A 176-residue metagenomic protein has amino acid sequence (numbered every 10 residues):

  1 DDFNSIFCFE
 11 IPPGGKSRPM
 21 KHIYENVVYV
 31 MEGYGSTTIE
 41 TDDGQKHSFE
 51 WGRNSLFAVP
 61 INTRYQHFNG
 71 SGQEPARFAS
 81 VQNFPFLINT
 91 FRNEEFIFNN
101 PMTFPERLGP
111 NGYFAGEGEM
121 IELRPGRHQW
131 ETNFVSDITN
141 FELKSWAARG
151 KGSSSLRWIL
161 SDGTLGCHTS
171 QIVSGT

Functional and structural regions predicted by a protein language model:
D1-D2, E95-T169: A short, N-terminal "cap"/entry segment at the start of jelly-roll beta-barrel domains of the cupin/DSBH fold
S5-H22, K151-S155, L165-T176: Conserved short histidine dyad/triad with adjacent acidic residue
P12-P13, H22-D42, V173-T176: Glycine- and acidic-residue-biased ligand/ion/polar-headgroup-sensing regions
I23, T63-R64, F84: A generic "binding-loop/recognition-motif" signal
V27-Y29, A58, Q73-N93: A short hydrophobic beta-strand segment most commonly corresponding to one strand of the jelly-roll/cupin
T41-N62: Short acidic-glycine-tyrosine-enriched beta hairpin
F68-G70: Asparagine-centered strand-capping/turn motif at beta-strand->loop junctions
